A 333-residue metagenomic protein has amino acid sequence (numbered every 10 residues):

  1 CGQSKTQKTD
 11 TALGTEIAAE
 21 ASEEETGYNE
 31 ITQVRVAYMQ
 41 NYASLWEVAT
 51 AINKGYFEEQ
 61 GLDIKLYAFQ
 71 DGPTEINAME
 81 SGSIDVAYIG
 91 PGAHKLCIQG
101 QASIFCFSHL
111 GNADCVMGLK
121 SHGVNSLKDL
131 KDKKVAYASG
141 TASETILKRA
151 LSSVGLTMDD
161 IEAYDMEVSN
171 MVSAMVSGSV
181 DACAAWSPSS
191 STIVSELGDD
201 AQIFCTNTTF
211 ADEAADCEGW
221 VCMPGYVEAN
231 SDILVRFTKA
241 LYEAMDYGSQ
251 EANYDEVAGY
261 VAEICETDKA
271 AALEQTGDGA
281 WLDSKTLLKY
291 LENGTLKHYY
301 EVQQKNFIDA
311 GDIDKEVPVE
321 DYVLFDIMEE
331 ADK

Functional and structural regions predicted by a protein language model:
C1-T11: Bacterial lipoprotein signal-peptidase II cleavage site
D10-E167, D181-S187, Q202-F204: Short, glycine-/small- and polar/acidic-enriched structural segments that line small-molecule recognition paths
Y38-N41, L45, A68, G72 (+9 more regions): Solvent-exposed, acidic/flexible segments
W46-T50, K54-G55, N77, S81 (+10 more regions): Solvent-exposed, polar/charged alpha-helical surfaces in well-ordered, non-transmembrane soluble domains, broadly
N53, E58, S152, S195 (+2 more regions): Short polybasic/polar patches that bind polyanions
P91-A93, Y164, N170-E263: Pocket-lining segment of extracytoplasmic ligand-binding domains
E228-I313: Secondary-structure end/capping motifs
Y300-K333: Conserved C-terminal helix/tail region of periplasmic/extracytoplasmic solute-binding proteins
